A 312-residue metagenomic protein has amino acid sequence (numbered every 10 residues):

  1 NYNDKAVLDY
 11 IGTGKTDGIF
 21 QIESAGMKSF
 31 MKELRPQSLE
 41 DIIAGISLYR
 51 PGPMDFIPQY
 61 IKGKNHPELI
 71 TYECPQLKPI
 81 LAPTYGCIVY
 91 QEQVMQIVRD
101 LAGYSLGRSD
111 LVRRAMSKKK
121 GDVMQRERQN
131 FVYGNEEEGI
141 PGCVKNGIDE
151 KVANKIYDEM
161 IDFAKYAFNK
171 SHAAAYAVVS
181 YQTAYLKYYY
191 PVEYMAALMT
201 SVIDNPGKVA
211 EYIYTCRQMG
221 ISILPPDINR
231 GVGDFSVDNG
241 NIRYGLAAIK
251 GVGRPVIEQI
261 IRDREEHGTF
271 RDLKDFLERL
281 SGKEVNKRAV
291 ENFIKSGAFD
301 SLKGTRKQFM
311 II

Functional and structural regions predicted by a protein language model:
N1-I312: Noncatalytic, beta-rich nucleic-acid-contacting surfaces in large DNA/RNA-processing enzymes
